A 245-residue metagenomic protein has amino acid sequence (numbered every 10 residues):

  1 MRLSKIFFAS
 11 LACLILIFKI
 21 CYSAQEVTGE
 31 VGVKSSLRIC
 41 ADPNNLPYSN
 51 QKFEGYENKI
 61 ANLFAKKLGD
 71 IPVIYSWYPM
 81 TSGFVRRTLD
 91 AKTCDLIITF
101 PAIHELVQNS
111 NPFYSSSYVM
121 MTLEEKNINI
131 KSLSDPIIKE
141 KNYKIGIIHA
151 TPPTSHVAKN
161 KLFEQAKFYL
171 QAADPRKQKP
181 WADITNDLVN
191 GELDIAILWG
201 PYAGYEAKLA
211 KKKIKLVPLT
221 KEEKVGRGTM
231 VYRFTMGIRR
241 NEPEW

Functional and structural regions predicted by a protein language model:
A9-K19: Bacterial N-terminal signal peptides
Q25-L106, P175-Q178: Extracytoplasmic small-molecule ligand-binding "clamshell" domains of the periplasmic binding protein/Venus flytrap
D42-N45, S115-T122, N127, A210-W245: Periplasmic-binding protein-like
L46-Q51, I128-I130, S155-H156, W245: Short, solvent-exposed loop/turn elements at domain surfaces
Y56, I60, E140-K141, N241-W245: Short amphipathic alpha-helical coupling segments at ligand-binding clamshell hinges and other catalytic/signaling
A65-Y78, N142, K161-K179, D183 (+1 more regions): A local structural motif
G83-F84, D90, L96-Q108, V189-M230: A ligand-binding cleft/hinge motif common to bilobed small-molecule-binding domains
L123-I145, K159-N160: Flexible hinge/capping segments at coil-to-helix
